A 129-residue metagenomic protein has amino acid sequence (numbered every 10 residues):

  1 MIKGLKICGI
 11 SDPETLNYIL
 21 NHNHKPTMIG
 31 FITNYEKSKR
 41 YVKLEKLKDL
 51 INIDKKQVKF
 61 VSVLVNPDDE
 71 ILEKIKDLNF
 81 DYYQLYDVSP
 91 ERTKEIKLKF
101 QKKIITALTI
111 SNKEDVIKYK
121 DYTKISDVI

Functional and structural regions predicted by a protein language model:
M1-D127: Conserved N-terminal beta1-alpha1 strand-loop-helix module at the mouth
